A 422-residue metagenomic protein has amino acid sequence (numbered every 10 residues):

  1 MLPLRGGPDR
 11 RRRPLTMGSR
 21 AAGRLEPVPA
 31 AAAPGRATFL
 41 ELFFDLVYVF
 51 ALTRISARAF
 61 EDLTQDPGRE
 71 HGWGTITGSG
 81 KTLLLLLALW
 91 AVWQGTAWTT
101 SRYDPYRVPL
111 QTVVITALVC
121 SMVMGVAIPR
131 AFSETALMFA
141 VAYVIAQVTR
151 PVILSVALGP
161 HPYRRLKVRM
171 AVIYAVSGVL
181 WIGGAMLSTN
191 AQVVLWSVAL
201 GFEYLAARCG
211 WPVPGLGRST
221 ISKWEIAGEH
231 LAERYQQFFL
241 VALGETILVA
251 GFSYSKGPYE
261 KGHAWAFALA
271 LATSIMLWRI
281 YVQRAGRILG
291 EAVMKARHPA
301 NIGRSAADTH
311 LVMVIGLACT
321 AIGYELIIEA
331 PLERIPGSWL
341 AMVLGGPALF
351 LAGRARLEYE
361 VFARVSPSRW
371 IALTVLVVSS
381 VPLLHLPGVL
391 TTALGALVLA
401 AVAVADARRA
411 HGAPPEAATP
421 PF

Functional and structural regions predicted by a protein language model:
M1, R5-R10: Compositionally biased, low-complexity flexible segments
R11-P14, G18-L42, V47, K81-Y103 (+8 more regions): Predominantly late transmembrane helices and immediately cytosolic-facing juxtamembrane segments
L46-E61: Alpha-helical transmembrane segments of multi-pass membrane proteins
R69-L86: Loop-to-helix transition at the N-terminal end of transmembrane alpha-helices
N190-L195, L386-A396: Loop-to-transmembrane alpha-helix initiation sites
E360-A363, V381-T392: Membrane-helix boundary connector in multi-pass membrane proteins
R369-V377, G395-A396: Central hydrophobic cores of alpha-helical transmembrane segments in multi-pass integral membrane proteins
V375-S380, G412-A413: Alpha-helical subdomain
